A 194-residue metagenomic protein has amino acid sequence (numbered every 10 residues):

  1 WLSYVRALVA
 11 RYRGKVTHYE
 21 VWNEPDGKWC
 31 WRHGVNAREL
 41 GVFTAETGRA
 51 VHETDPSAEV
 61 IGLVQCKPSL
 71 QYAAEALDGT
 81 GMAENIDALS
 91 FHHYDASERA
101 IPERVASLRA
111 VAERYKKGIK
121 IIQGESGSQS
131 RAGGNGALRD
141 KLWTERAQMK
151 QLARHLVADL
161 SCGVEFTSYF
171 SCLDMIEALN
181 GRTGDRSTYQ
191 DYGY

Functional and structural regions predicted by a protein language model:
W1-V111, A132-L152: Active-site cleft segment of glycoside hydrolase catalytic domains centered on the general acid/base Glu
Y19, L89, G124-E125, T167: Extracellular beta-strand elements of beta-rich domains used for carbohydrate recognition/degradation or cell-matrix
P56-A58, Y115-K120: A short helix->loop->beta-strand "cap" motif at the edges of active sites that frequently abuts
V60, I121, T167: Hydrophobic anchor at the start of a short beta-strand that flanks the dinucleotide cofactor-binding loop
L63, I119-Q129: Acidic/histidine-rich, metal-coordinating catalytic segments
S128-Y194: Aromatic/acidic polysaccharide-binding cleft in carbohydrate-active enzymes
